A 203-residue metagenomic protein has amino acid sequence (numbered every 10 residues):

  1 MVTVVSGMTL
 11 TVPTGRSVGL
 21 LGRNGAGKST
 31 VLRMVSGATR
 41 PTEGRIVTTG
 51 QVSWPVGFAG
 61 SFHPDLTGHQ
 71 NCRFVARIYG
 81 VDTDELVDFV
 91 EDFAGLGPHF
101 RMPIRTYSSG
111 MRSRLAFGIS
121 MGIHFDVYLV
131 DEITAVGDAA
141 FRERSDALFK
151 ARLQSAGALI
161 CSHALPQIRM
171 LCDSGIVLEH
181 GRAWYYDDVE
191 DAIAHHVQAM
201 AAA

Functional and structural regions predicted by a protein language model:
M1, Q51, V56-A147: ABC-family P-loop ATPase nucleotide-binding domains
T14-R77: ABC ATPase nucleotide-binding domain signature region
R144, R182-A203: Conserved beta-strand-loop-alpha-helix hinge in the C-terminal portion of ABC ATPase nucleotide-binding domains
L148-S162: Conserved catalytic loops of ABC-family nucleotide-binding domains
A164-M170: Conserved H-loop
M170-V177: Conserved catalytic segment of ABC-fold P-loop ATPases
